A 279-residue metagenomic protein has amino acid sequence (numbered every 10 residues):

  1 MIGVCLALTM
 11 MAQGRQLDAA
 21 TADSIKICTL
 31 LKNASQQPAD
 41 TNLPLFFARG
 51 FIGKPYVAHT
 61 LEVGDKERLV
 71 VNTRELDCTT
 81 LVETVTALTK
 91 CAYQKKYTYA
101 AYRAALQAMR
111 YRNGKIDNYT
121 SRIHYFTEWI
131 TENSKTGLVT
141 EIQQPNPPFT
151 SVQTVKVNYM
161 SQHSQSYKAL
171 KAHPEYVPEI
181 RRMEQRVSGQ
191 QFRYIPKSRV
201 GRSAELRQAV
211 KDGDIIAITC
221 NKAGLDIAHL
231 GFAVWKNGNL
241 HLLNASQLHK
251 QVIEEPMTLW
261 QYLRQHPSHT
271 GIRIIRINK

Functional and structural regions predicted by a protein language model:
M1-T21: Bacterial Sec-dependent N-terminal signal peptides
G14-T86, K90: Cationic-aromatic interfacial patches
I25-K32, Q36-L45, C91, K197-S198 (+3 more regions): Mature, folded catalytic cores of secreted/periplasmic enzymes
L30-N33, F47-F51, A105-M109, E128-E132 (+1 more regions): Residues that form generic nucleotide/phosphate-binding pockets
F46, V210-D212: Extended, compositionally biased repeat/scaffold regions that form elongated interaction surfaces
P55-R193, K211, W235, N239 (+1 more regions): Acidic/His-rich structured neighborhood in mature extracellular/periplasmic domains
Y194-L206, C220: Short alpha-helix capping/helix-loop boundary micro-motifs
S203, D214-K279: C-terminal soluble interaction/assembly domains
